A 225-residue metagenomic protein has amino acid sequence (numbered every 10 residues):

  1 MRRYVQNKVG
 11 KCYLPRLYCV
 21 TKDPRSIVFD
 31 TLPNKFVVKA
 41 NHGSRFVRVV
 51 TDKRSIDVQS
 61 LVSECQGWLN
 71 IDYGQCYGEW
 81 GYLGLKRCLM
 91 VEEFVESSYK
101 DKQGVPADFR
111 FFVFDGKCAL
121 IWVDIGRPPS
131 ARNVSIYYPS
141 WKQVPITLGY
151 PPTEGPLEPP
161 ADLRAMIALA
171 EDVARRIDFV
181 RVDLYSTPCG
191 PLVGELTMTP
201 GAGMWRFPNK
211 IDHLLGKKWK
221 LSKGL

Functional and structural regions predicted by a protein language model:
M1-R54, Q66, I71-W80: A conserved helix-loop-beta module that forms one wall/lid of the active-site cleft in ATP-utilizing catalytic domains
R2, R25-V28, S44-V49, D57-V58 (+5 more regions): Short catalytic/ligand-binding loop motif for oxyanion handling, primarily in non-cytosolic enzymes, centered on
C12, G104, V113-A119, R175-F179 (+1 more regions): Coil-to-beta-strand transition motifs
T21, H42, E93-V95, V113-D115 (+1 more regions): Short, flexible loop/turn elements at secondary-structure junctions
L32, S55-G149: Phosphate-binding site of ATP-dependent enzymes
N34, R45, A107-F109, G194: Change "...and in nucleic-acid phosphodiester-cleaving endonucleases..." to "...and in nucleic-acid processing enzymes
G84-M90, S135-V193: A long amphipathic alpha-helix within ATP-dependent nucleotide-binding catalytic cores
A168, S186-L225: C-terminal active-site "lid" helix and adjoining low-complexity regulatory extension at the edge of ATP-using catalytic
